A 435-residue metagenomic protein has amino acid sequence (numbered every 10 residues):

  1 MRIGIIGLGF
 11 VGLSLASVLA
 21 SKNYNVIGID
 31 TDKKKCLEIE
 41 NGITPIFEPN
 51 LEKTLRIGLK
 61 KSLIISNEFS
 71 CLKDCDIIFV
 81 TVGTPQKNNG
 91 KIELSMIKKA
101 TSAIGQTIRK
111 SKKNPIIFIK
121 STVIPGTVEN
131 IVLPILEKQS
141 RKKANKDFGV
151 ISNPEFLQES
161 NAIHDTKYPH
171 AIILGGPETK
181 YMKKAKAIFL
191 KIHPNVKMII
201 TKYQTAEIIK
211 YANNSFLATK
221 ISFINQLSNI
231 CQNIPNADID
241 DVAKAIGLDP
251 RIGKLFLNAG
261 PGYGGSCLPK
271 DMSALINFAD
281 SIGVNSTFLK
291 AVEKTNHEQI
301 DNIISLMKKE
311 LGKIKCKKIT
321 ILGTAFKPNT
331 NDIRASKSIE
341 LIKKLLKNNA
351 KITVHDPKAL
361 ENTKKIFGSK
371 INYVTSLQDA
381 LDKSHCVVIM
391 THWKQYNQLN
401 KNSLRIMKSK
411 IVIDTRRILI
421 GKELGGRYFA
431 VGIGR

Functional and structural regions predicted by a protein language model:
M1-R435: Structural/interface elements that position substrates and couple domains in central-metabolism enzymes
